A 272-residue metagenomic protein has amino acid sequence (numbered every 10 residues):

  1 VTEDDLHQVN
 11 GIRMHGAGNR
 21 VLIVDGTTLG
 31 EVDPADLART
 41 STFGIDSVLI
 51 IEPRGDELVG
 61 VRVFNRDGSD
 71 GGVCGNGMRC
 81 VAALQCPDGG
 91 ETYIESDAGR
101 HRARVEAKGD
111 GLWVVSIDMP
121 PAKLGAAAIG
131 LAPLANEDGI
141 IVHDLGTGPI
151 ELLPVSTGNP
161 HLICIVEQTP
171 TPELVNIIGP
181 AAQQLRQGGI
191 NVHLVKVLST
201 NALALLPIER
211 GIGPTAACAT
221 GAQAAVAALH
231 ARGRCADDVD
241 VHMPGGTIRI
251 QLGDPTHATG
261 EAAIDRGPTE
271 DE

Functional and structural regions predicted by a protein language model:
V1-L112, L162-E272: A glycine-rich beta-to-alpha transition motif near the start of alpha/beta enzyme domains, typified by
A98, W113-A122: Membrane helix-loop-helix hairpins that form the core translocation module of multi-pass transporters
D118-M119, T147, L205: Selective for proline/serine-rich intrinsically disordered segments in cytosolic/nuclear regulatory regions
P120-A122, G130-A132, P160, A262-A263: Proline-rich low-complexity regions
K123-G146: Surface-exposed beta-loop interaction hotspot
G139-T171: Internal active-site segments that recognize and position negatively charged phosphoryl groups and nucleotide moieties
